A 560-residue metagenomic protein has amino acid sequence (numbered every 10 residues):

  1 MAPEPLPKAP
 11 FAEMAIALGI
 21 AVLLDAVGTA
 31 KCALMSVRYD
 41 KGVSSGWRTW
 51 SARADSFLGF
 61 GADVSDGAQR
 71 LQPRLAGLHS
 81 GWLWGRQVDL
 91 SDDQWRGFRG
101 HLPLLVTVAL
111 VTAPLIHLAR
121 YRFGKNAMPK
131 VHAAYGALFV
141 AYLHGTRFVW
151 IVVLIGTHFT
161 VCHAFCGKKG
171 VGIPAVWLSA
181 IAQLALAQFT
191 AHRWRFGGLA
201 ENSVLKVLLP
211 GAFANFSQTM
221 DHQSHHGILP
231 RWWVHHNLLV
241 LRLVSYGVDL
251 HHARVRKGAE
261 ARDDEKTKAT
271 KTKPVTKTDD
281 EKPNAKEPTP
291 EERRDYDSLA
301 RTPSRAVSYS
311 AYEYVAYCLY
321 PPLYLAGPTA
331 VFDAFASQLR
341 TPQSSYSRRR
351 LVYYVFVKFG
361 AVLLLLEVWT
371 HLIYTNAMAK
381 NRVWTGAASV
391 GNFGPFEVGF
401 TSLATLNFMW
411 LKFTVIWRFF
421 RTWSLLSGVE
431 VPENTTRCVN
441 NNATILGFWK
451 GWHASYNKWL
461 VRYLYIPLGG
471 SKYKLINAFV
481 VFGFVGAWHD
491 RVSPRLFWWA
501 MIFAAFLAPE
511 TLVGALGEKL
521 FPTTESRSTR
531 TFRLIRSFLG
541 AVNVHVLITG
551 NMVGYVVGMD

Functional and structural regions predicted by a protein language model:
P3-I20, G97-L104, G124-A127, R349-Y353: N-terminal membrane topogenic signal
I20-L24, K41-G81, D92-H101, A133-G136 (+3 more regions): Intramembrane catalytic core of multi-pass membrane enzymes that act on lipidic substrates
L23-Y39, I116-R120, L366-H371: Alpha-helical transmembrane segments of multi-pass membrane proteins
A26-M35, V240-A253, T405-E430, I502-F506: Hydrophobic alpha-helical membrane-embedded segments
R74-Q87, V307-C318, T329, K380-R491 (+2 more regions): Membrane-interfacial catalytic/cofactor-binding modules of polytopic membrane enzymes
A109-A113, V131-F139, V153-F159, N477-V485: Hydrophobic, membrane-inserted alpha-helices
L118-K125, T160-A175, Y463-K474, L512-I535: Membrane interface segments of multi-pass transport proteins and intramembrane proteases
V485-F506: Cytochrome P450 heme-iron axial ligand motif
